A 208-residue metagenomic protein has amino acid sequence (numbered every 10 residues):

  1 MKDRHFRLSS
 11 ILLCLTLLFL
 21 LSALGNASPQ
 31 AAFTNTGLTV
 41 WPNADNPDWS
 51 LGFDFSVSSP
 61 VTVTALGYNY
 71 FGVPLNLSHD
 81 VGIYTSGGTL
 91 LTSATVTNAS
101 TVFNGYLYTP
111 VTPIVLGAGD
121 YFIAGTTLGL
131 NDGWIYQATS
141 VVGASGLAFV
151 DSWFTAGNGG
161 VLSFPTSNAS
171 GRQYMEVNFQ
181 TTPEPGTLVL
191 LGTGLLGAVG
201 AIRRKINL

Functional and structural regions predicted by a protein language model:
K2-L13, I202: Bacterial N-terminal signal peptides that target proteins for export
S10, C14-A31, V177-T193: Short, threonine-centered small-residue motifs that mark membrane-proximal processing/anchoring sites and TM-junction
L24-D48: Boundary/junction segments of secreted and surface-exposed precursor proteins
A32, T36, P74-L75, T126-T181: Short, surface-exposed beta-strand/loop patches at domain edges that form aromatic-rich interfacial subsites
V57-A65: Extended extracellular/luminal ectodomain segments enriched in beta-structured repeat modules
T64-G72: Short amphipathic, basic-aromatic surface patches that mediate peripheral association with negatively charged
G72-D151: Aromatic- and Gly/Pro-enriched, solvent-exposed loop/edge beta-strand patches characteristic of beta-rich domains
V199-L208: C-terminal membrane-anchoring or membrane-association module
